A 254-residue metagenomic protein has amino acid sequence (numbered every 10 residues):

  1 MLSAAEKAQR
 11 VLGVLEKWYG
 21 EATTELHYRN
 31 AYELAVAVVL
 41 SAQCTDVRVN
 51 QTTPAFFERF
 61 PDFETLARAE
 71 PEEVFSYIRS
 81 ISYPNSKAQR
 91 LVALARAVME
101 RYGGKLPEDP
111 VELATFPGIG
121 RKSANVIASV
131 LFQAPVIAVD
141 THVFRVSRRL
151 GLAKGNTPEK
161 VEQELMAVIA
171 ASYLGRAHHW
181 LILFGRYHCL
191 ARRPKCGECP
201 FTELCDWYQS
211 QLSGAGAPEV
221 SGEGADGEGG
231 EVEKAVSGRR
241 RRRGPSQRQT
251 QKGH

Functional and structural regions predicted by a protein language model:
L2-V220, T250: Catalytic cores of DNA base-excision repair glycosylases
S221-V232: D/E-rich low-complexity acidic segments and tails
S237-T250: Arginine-glycine-rich low-complexity intrinsically disordered regions
